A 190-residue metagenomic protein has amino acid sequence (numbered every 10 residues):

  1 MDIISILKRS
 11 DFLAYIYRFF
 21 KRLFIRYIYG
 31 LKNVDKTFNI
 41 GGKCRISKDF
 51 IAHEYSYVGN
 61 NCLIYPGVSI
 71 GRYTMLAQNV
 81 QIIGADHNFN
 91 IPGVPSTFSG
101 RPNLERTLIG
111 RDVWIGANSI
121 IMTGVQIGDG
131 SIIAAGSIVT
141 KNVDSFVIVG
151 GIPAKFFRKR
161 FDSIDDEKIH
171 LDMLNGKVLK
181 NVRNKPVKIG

Functional and structural regions predicted by a protein language model:
M1-G30, Y73, H87-F89, E105 (+3 more regions): Terminal amphipathic alpha-helical/low-complexity segments used for targeting or macromolecular assembly
I3-R72, N79-I83: Left-handed beta-helix
Y27, F38, S56, T97 (+7 more regions): Generic detector of intrinsically disordered, low-complexity, polar/charged segments
R45-A52, Y57-Q126, I152-P153, K159-F161: Flexible, glycine/small-residue-enriched loop-and-beta-strand segment within the central core of proteins
N79-I82, T97-G100, R106, G136-S137 (+3 more regions): Short amphipathic alpha-helical patches
V125-I148, S163-K168: C-terminal/domain-terminus segments
